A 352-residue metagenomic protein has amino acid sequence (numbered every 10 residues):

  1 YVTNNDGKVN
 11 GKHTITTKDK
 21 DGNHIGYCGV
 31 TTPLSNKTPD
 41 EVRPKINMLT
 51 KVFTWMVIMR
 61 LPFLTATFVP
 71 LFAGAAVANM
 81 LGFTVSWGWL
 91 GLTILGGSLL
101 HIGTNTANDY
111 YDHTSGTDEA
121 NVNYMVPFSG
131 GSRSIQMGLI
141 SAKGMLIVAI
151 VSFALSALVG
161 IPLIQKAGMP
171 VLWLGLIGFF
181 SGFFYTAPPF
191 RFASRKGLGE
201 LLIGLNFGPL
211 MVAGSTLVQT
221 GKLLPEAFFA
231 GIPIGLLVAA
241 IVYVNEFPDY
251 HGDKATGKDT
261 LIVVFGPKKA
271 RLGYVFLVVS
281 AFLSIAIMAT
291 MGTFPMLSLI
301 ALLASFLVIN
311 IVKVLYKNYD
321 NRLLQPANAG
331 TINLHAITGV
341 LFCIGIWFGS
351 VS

Functional and structural regions predicted by a protein language model:
Y1-G11, N23-I25: Per-ARNT-Sim (PAS) sensory domains and their PAS-associated C-terminal
G22-L34: PAS-family sensory domains
E41-G88, L92, G96, F190 (+2 more regions): Topogenic membrane-insertion module of multi-pass membrane proteins
M56, G131-L223: Intramembrane alpha-helical segments
G82-A107, W173-I177, P225-V244: Membrane-embedded alpha-helical segments that form the functional core of polytopic membrane enzymes, especially those
L99-M125, A240-I262: Acidic (Asp/Glu-rich) catalytic motifs at the cytosolic membrane interface
V122-Q165, I262-F294, I332-T338: Multi-pass membrane catalytic core of lipid/isoprenoid biosynthesis enzymes
T290-G349: Extended hydrophobic alpha-helices typical of membrane-associated regions
